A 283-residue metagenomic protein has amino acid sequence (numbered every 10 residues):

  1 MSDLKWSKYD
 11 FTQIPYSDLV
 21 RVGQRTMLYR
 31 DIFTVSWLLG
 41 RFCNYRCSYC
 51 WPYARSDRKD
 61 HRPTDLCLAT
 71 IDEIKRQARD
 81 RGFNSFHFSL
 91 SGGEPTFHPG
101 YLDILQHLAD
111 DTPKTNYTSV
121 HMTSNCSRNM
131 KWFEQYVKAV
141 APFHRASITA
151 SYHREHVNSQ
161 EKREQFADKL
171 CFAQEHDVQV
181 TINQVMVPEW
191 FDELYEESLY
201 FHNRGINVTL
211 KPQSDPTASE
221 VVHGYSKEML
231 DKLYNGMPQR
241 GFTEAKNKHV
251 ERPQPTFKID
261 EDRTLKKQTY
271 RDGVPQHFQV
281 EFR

Functional and structural regions predicted by a protein language model:
M1-S36, R81-F83, R271-P275, Q279: N-terminal [4Fe-4S]-dependent radical SAM core
W6-V22, H61-D65, A69, M122-S127: Short coil-to-helix leader/linker segments, especially the first N-terminal amphipathic alpha-helix with its helix
F11, Q24-A69: Canonical Radical SAM [4Fe-4S] cluster-binding loop centered on the CxxxCxxC motif and its immediate flanking residues
R30-D31, C43, N84, N116 (+2 more regions): Residue-level preference for short coil/turn positions at secondary-structure junctions
F42, W51, I74-Q77, L265: Glycine-rich short-loop/terminal segments
I71, K75-S89, H98-F201, N207: Radical SAM/AdoMet-radical enzyme domain recognition
G92-G93: Active-site beta-strand/loop signature of hydrolases that rely on acidic residues for catalysis
H153-F282: Radical SAM enzyme [4Fe-4S]-AdoMet core and its adjacent flexible, acidic and glycine-rich loops/tails across
